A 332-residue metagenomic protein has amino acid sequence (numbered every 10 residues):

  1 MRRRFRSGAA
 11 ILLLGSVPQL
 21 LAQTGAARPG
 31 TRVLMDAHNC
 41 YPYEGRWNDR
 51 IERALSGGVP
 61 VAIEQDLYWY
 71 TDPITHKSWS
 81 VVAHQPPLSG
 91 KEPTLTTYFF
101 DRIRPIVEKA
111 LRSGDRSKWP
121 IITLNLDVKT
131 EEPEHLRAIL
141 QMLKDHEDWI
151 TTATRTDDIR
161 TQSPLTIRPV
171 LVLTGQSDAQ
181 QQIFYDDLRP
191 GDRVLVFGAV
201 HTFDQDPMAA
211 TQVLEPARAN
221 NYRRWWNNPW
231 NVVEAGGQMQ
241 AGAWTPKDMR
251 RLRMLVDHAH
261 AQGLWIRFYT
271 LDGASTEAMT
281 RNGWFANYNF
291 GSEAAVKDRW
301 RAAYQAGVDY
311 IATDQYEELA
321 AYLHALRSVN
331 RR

Functional and structural regions predicted by a protein language model:
M1-A9: Bacterial N-terminal signal peptides that target proteins for export
G8-Q19: Bacterial N-terminal signal peptides
Q23-E64, Y68-R332: Catalytic cores of phosphodiester-bond hydrolases, prominently lipid phosphodiesterases
